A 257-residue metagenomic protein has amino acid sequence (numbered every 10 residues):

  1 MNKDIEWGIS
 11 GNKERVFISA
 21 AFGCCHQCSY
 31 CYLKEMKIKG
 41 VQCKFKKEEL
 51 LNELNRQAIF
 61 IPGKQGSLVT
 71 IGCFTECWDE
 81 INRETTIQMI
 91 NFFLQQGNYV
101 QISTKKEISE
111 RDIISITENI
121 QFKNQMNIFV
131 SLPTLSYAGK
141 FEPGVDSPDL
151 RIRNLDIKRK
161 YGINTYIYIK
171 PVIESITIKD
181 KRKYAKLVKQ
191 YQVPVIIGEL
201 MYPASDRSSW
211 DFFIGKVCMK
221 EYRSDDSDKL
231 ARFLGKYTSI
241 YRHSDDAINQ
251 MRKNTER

Functional and structural regions predicted by a protein language model:
M1-E6, M126, V195, T238-I240: Generic preference for hydrophobic/aromatic residues in regular secondary structure cores
N2-E48: Canonical Radical SAM [4Fe-4S] cluster-binding loop centered on the CxxxCxxC motif and its immediate flanking residues
Y30, R207-W210, K253-T255: Short aromatic-enriched loop/helix-cap "lid" or pocket-rim segments at secondary-structure transitions that line
F45-E49, D146-S147, D246, K253-N254: Secondary-structure junction/capping motif
L51-S227: Conserved AdoMet/S-adenosylmethionine-binding subsite of the radical SAM
E221-R257: C-terminal accessory regions of radical SAM enzymes
